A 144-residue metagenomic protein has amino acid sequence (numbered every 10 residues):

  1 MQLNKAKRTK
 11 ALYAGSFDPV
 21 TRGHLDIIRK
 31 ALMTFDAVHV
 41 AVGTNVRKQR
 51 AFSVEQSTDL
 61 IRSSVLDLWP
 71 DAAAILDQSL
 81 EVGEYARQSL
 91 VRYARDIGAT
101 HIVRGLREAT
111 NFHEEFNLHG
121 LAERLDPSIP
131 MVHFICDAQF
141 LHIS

Functional and structural regions predicted by a protein language model:
M1-S144: Nucleotidyltransferase catalytic core that binds NTPs
